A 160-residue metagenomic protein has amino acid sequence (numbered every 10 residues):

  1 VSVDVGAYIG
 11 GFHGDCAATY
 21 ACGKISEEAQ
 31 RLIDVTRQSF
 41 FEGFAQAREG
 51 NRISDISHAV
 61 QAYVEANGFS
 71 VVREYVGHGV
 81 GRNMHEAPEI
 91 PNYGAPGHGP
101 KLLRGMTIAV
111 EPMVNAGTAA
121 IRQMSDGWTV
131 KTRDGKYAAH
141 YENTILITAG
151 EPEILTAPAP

Functional and structural regions predicted by a protein language model:
V1-P160: Active-site neighborhoods and metal-handling regions in enzymes and metal-associated proteins
